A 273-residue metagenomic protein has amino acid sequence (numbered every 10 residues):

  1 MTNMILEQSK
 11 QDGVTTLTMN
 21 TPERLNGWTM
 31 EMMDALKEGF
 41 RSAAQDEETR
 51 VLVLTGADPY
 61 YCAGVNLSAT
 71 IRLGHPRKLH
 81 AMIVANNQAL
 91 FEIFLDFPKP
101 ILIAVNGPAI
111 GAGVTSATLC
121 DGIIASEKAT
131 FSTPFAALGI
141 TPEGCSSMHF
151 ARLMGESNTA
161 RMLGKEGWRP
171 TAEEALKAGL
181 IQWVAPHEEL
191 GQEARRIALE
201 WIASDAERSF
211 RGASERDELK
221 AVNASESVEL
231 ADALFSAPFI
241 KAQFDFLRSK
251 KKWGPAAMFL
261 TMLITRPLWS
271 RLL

Functional and structural regions predicted by a protein language model:
M1-A57, R271: Conserved CoA-thioester-binding segment of acyl-CoA-metabolizing enzymes
M1-Q11, G167-A172, E188, Q192 (+1 more regions): C-terminal alpha-helix plus adjacent terminal tail
L6, I93-D205: Crotonase-fold acyl-CoA enzyme core
L17, L54, N66, S116-T118 (+3 more regions): Hydrophobic/aromatic residues within transmembrane alpha-helices of multi-pass small-molecule transporters
M32-A35, I83-N86, E226: Hydrophobic alpha-helical membrane-association signature
G39, N86-P98: Catalytic-core regions built around general acid/base machinery
G56-L90, A109, A137-G139: Glycine- (often His-adjacent) and acidic-residue-rich active-site loop that binds/positions the CoA thioester
